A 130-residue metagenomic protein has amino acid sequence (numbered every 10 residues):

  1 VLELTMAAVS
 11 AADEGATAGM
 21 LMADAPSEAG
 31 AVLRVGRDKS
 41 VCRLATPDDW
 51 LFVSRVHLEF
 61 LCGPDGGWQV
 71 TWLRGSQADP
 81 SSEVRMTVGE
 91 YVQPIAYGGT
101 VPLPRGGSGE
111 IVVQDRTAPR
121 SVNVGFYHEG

Functional and structural regions predicted by a protein language model:
V1-W50, L61, T100-G130: Intrinsically disordered, low-complexity acidic Ser/Thr-rich regulatory segments
F52-R55: Short coil-to-beta strand junction motifs in C2/discoidin
H57-Q114: Forkhead-associated
